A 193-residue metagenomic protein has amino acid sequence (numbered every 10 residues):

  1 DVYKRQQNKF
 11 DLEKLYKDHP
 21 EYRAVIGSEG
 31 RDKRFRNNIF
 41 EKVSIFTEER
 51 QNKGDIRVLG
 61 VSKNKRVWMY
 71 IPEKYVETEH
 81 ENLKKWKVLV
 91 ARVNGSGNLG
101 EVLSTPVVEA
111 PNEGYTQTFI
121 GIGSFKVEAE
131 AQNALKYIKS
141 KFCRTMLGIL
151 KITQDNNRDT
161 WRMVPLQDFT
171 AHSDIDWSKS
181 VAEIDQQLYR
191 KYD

Functional and structural regions predicted by a protein language model:
D1-T116, G123-Y192: C-terminal substrate-recognition regions of SAM-dependent nucleic acid methyltransferases
